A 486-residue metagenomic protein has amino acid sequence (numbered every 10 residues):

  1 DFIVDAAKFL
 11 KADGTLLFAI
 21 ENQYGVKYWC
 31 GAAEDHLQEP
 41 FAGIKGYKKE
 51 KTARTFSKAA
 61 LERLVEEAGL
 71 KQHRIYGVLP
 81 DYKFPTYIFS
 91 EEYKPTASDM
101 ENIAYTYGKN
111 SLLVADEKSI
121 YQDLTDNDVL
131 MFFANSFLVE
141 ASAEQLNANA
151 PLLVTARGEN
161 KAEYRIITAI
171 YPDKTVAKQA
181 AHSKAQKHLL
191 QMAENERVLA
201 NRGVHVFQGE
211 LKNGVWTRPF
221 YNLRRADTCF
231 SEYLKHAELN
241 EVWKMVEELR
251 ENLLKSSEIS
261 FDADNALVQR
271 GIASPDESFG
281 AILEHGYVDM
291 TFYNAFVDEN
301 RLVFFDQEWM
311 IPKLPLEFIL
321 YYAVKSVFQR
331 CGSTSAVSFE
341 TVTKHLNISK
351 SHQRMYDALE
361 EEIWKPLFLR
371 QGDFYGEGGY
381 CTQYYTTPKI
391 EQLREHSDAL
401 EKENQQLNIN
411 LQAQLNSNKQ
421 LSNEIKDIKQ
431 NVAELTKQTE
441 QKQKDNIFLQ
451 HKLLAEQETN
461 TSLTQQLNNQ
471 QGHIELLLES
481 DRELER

Functional and structural regions predicted by a protein language model:
F2-T15: A short glycine-rich, Lys/Arg-flanked "PGG" loop and its adjoining helix->strand segment in the class I
L17-P40: Conserved class I S-adenosyl-L-methionine
P40-K49, V268-S335: Catalytic activation segment of kinase domains across protein kinase-like and atypical kinase folds
K51-I75: Short alpha-helix
T155-A200: ATP-binding glycine-rich loop module of kinase domains
H205-G271: Conserved structural core of kinase catalytic domains
V303-P388: C-lobe/activation-segment region of protein kinase-like
G372-R486: Boundary detector for helix-to-coil junctions that initiate low-complexity/charged tails
